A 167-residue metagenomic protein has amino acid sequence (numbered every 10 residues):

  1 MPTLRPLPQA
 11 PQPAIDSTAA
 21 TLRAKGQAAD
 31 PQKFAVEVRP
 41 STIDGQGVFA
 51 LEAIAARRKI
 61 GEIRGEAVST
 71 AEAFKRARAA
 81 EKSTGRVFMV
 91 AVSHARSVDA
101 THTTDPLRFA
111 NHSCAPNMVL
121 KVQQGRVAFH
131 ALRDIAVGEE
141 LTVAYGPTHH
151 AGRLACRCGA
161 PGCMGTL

Functional and structural regions predicted by a protein language model:
P2-P11, C114-L167: C-terminal SET catalytic tail plus cysteine-rich post-SET Zn-binding segment of SAM-dependent SET-domain
P8-P11, D16, R23-M118: Catalytic cores of histone-lysine modification enzymes
